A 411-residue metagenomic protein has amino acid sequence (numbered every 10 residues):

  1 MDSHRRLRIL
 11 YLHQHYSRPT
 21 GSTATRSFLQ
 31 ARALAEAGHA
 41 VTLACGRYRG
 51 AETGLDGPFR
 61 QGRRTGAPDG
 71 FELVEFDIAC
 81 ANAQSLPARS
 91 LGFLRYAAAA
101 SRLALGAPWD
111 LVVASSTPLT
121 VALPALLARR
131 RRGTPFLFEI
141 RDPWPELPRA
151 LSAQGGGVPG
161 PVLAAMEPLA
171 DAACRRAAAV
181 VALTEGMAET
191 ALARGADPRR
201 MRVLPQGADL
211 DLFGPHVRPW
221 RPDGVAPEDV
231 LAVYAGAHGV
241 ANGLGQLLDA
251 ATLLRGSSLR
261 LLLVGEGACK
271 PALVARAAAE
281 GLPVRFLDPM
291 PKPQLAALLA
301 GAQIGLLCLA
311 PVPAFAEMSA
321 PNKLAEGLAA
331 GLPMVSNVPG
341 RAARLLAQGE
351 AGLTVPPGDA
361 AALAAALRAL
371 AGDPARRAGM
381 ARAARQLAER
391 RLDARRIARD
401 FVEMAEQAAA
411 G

Functional and structural regions predicted by a protein language model:
L10, G224-T252, L262: Conserved donor-binding/catalytic core segment of Leloir-type glycosyltransferases
R47, G186, G207: Carbohydrate-associated surface elements
A98-R102, P108, T120-L123, L127-R131 (+2 more regions): Membrane-proximal helix-turn-helix segments that form the acceptor-binding/catalytic region of lipid-linked
A178, L299-E317, L332: Acidic donor-binding loop of glycosyltransferase active sites
L192, P198-R200, A208-D223, G243: Acidic anion/phosphate-binding donor-loop and adjacent secondary structure in glycosyltransferase catalytic cores
S258, P271-A297: Nucleotide-activated donor-binding/catalytic signature segment of Leloir-type glycosyltransferases, i.e., the conserved
Q348-G349, L353-A360, A369-P374: Conserved acidic donor-binding segment of nucleotide-sugar-dependent glycosyltransferases
A375-A405: A charged, aromatic-enriched C-terminal amphipathic alpha-helix characteristic of glycosyltransferases across folds
